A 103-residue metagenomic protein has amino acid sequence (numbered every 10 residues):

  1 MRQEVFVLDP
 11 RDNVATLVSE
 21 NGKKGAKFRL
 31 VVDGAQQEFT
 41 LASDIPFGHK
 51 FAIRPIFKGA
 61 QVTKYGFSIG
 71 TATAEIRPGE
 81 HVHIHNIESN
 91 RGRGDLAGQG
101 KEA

Functional and structural regions predicted by a protein language model:
R2-A103: N-terminal small-residue-enriched
